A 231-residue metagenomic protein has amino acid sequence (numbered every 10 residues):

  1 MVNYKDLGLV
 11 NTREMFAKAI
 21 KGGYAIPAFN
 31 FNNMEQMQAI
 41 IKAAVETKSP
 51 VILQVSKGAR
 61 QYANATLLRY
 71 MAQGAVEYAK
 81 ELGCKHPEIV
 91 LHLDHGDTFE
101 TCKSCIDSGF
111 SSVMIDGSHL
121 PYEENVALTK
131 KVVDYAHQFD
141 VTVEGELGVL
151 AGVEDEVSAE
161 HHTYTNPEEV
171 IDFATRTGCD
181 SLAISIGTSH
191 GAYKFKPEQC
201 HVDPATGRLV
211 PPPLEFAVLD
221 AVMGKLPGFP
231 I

Functional and structural regions predicted by a protein language model:
M1-V2, V143: An N-terminal domain-start capping segment
V2-L7, G22-A28: Terminal accessory/targeting
V10-K21, M34-A59, A65-H86, H95-F229: Alpha/beta enzyme core
I26-N30, L91-H92, M114, P230-I231: Short catalytic-loop micro-motif centered on adjacent basic/acidic residues
